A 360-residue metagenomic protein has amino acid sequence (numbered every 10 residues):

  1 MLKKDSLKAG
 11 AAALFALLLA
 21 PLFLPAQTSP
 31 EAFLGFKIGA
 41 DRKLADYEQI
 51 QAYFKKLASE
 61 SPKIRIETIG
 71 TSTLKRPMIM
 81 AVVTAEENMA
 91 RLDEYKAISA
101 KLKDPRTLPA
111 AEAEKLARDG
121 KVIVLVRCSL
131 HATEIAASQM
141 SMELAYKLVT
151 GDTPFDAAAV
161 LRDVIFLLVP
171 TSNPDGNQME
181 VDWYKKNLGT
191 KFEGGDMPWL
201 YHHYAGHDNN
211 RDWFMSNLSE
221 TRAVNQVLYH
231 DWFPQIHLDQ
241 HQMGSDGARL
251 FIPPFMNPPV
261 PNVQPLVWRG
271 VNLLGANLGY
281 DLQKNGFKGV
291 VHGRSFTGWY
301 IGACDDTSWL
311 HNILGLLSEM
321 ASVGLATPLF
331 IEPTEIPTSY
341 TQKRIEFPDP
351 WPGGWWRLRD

Functional and structural regions predicted by a protein language model:
M1-K8: N-terminal secretory signal peptides that target proteins for export/translocation
L2, L22-F23: Short, aromatic- and cysteine-enriched interfacial helices/patches that mediate contacts at lipid membranes
D5, A26-D360: Structured catalytic-domain cores with a bias toward divalent-metal coordination
G10-L22: Bacterial N-terminal signal peptides
